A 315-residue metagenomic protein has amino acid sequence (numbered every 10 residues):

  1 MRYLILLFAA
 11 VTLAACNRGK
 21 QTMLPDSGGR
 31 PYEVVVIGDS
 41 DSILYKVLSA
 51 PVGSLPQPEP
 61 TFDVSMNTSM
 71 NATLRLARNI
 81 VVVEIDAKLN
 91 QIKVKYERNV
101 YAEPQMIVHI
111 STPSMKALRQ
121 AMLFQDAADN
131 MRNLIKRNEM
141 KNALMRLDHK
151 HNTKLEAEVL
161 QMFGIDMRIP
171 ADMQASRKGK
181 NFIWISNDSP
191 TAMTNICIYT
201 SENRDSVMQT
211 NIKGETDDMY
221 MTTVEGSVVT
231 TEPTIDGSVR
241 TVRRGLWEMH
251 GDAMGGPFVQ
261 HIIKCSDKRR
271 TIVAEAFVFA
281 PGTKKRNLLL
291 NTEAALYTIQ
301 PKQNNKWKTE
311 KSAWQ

Functional and structural regions predicted by a protein language model:
M1-I5, N17: Positively charged n-region of N-terminal signal peptides that target proteins for export
T12-A15: C-terminal motif of bacterial Sec signal peptides marking the signal peptidase cleavage site
G19-Q105: Start-of-domain marker
G19-T22, V35-I37, S54, P58 (+2 more regions): Secretory pathway targeting signatures of secreted, lumenal, and periplasmic proteins
P25-P31, S40-S42, K46, T61 (+2 more regions): N-terminal "mature-domain start" segment
E33-V36, R98-E158: Long, acidic/polar, low-complexity amphipathic helices and coiled-coil-like
N67-L118, D217-I272, T283-K285, E293-Y297 (+2 more regions): Signature of long, low-cysteine stretches enriched in small and polar/charged residues
L118-N142, M167, M173, I272-Q315: Surface-exposed amphipathic alpha-helical segments
